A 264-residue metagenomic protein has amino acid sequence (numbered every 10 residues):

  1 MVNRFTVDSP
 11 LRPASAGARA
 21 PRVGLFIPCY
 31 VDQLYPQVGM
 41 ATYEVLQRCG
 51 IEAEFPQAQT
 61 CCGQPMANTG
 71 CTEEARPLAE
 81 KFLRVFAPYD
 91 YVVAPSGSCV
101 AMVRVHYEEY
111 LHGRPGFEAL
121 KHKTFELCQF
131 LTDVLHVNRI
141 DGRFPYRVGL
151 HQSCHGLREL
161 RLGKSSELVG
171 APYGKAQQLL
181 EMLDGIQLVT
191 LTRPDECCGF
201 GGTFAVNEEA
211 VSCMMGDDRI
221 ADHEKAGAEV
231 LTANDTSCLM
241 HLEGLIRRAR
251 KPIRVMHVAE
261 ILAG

Functional and structural regions predicted by a protein language model:
M1-G264: Iron-sulfur cluster-binding electron-transfer modules in prokaryotic oxidoreductases
